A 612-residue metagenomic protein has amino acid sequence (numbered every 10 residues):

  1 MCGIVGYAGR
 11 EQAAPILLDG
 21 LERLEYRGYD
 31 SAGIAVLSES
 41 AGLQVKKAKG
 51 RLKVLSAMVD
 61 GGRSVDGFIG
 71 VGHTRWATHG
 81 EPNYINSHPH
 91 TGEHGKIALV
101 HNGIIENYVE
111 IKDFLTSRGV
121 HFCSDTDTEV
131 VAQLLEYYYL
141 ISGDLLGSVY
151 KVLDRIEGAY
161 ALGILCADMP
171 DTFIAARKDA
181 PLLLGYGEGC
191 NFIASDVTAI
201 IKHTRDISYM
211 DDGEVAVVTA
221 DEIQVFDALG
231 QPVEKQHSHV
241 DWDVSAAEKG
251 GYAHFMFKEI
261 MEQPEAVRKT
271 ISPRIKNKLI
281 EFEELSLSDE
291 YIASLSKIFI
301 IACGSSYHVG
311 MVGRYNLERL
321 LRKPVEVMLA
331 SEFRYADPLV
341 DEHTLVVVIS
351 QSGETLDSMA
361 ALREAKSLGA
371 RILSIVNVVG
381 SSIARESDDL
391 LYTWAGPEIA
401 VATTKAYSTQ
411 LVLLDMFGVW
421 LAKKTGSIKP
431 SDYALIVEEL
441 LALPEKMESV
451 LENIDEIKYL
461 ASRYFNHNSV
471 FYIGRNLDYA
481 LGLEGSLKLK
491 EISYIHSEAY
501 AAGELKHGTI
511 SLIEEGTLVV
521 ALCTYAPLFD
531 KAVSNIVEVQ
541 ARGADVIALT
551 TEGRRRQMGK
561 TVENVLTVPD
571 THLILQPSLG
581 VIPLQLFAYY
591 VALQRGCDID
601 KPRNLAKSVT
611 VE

Functional and structural regions predicted by a protein language model:
M1-K249, A253, E262-K297, Y335 (+5 more regions): Conserved short alpha-helical segments that host acidic/polar catalytic motifs at enzyme active sites
Y7-R10, H101, H121, D125 (+18 more regions): Hydrophobic alpha-helical scaffolding
F68, G72-I85, K276-D289, G313-I349 (+2 more regions): Glycine-rich oxoanion-binding loops at beta->alpha junctions
L183-S208, S331-A365, K506-E538, T571-Q585 (+1 more regions): Glycine-rich, anion-gripping cofactor-binding loops and their flanking helix/strand elements in enzyme active sites
G185, V309-M311, E326-V327, L356-M359 (+9 more regions): Extended hydrophobic-aromatic, low-complexity segments
G230, D545, T571-E612: Generic C-terminus detector
Q263-V267, I271-F299, D389-L518, A592-E612: Active-site phosphate/pyrophosphate-binding segments
A293-A442, L522-P527, K531-N564, F587: Glycine-rich phosphate-binding loops that contact phosphosugars or nucleotide phosphates
